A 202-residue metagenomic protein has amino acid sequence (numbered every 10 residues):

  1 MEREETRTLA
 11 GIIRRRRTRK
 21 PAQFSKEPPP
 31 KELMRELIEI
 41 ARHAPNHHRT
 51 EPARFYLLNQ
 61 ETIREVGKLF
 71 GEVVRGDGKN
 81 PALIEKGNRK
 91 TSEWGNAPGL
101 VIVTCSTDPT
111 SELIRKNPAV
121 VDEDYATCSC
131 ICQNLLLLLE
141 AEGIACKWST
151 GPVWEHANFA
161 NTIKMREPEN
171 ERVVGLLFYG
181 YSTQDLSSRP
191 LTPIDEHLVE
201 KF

Functional and structural regions predicted by a protein language model:
M1-A97, E200-F202: N-terminal amphipathic, basic helical "cap/leader" segment at the start of enzyme domains
E2-K20, E169-F202: C-terminal helix-cap and adjacent tail motif
A41, V101, K116-T162: Small-aliphatic-rich amphipathic alpha-helix that forms the alpha element of a beta-alpha
Q60, T104-D108, G151: Beta-hairpin (beta-strand-turn-beta-strand) motif
G71-A82, R115-D122, N161-K164: Short, surface-exposed loop/helix-turn segments at secondary-structure junctions that function as lids/hinges flanking
L100-T104, L177: Active-site-flanking beta-strand signature of metal-NTP-handling nucleotidyl enzymes and homologous cyclase-like
T107, P152-H156, T183: Acidic, glycine-rich active-site loops and adjacent beta-strand->loop/helix elements that engage anionic groups
P109-L113: Short acidic/His/Gly/Ser-rich catalytic and metal-binding motifs that mark active-site loops of diverse hydrolases
